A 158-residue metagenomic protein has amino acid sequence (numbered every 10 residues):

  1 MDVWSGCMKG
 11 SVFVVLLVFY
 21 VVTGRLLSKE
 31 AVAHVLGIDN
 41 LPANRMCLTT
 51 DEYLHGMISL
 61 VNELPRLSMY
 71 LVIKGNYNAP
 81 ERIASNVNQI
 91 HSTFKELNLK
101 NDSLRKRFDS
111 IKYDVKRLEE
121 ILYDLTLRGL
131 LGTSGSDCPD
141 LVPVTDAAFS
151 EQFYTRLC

Functional and structural regions predicted by a protein language model:
M1, R25, N44-C47, Y53-G56 (+6 more regions): Non-catalytic, interaction-prone regions of core transcription and DNA-replication machinery
M1-N40: Long, charged all-alpha helical bundle/coiled-coil segments in cytosolic proteins
S11-V22, I58, P65-V72, H91-N98 (+2 more regions): A structural signal for well-ordered alpha-helices, especially hydrophobic packing surfaces of coiled-coils
A33, N76-S85, G132-D140: Long amphipathic alpha-helical coiled-coil segments
P42-I83, V87-I90, F94: Surface-exposed interaction/gating patches
R82, N101-D102: Short, well-ordered alpha-helical segments that carry or flank key catalytic/ligand-binding motifs at enzyme/regulatory
D102-C158: C-terminal accessory extensions/subdomains outside the catalytic/core fold
